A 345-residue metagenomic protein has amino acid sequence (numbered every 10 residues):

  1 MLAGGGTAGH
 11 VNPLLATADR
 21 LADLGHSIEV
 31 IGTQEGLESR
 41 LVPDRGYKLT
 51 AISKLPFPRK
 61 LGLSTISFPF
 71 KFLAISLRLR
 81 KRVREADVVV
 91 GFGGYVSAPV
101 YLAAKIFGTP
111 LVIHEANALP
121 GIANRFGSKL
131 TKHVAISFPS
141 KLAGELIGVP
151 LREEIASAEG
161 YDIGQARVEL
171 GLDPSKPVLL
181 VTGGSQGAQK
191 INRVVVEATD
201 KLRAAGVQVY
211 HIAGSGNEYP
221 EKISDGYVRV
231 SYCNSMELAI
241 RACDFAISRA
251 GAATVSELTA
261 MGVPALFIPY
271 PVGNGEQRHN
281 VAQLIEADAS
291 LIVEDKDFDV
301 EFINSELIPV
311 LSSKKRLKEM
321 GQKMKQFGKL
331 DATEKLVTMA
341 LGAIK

Functional and structural regions predicted by a protein language model:
L2-G5, A22-A74, R78, E294-D297: Conserved nucleotide-sugar phosphate-binding/catalytic loop shared by glycosyltransferases and other
H10-L21: Short amphipathic alpha-helix
S27, L37, I106-G164: Active-site-proximal region of nucleotide-activated glycan assembly enzymes, centered on histidine/acidic-rich loops
G36, L41-R45, Y161-V168, L172-S248 (+3 more regions): Donor-nucleotide binding loops and adjacent catalytic segments primarily of GT-B fold Leloir glycosyltransferases
G46-K48, L77-V90, S97-V112, R125-H133: Glycosyltransferases and closely related glycan-assembly transferases that use nucleotide-activated donors
A265, Q283-K296, I308-P309: A short acidic/histidine/glycine-rich donor-binding loop in glycosyltransferase catalytic cores
P309, R316-L330: A short, well-ordered alpha-helix in the C-terminal region of glycosyltransferases
K329-K345: C-terminal alpha-helical cap of glycosyltransferases
